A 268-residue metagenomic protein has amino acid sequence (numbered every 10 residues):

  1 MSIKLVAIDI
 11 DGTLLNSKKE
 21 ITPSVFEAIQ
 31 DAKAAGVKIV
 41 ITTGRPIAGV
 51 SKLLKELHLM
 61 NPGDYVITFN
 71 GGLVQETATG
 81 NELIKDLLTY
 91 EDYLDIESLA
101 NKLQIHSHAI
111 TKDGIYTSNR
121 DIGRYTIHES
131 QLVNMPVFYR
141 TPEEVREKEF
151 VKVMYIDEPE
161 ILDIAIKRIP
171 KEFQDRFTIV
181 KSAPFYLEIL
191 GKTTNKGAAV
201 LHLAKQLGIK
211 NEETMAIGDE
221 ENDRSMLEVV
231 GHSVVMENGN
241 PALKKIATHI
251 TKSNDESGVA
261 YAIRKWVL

Functional and structural regions predicted by a protein language model:
M1-L5, T22, E188-L268: Mg2+-dependent phosphoryl-transfer enzymes with acidic/Ser/Thr/Gly-rich catalytic loops
K4-K18: Asp-based phosphoryl-transfer active-site loop
P23-G123: Active-site phosphate-binding/coordination module
V25, V50-L54, A165, I169 (+3 more regions): Hydrophobic packing residues within well-ordered alpha-helices of enzyme cores
G36-V40, D64, K152, E212-E213 (+1 more regions): Short active-site oxyanion
P46, N70, K112-D113, F185 (+3 more regions): A generic "binding-loop/recognition-motif" signal
P62, N70, F173-D175, V229-V230 (+1 more regions): Short, structured coil segments at secondary-structure junctions
L99, L103-I217, N238: Conserved acidic, metal-coordinating active-site core of Asp-based, Mg2+-dependent phosphoryl-transfer enzymes
